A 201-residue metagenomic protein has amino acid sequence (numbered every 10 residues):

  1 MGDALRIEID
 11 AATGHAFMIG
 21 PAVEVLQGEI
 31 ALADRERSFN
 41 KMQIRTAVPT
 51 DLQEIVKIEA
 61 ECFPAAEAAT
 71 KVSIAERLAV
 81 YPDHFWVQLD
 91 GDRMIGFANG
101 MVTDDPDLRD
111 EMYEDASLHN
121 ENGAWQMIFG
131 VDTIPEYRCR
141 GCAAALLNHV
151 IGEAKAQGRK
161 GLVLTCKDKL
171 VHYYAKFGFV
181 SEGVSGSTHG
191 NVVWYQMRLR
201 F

Functional and structural regions predicted by a protein language model:
M1-F39: Conserved glycine-rich phosphate/nucleotide-binding loop and adjacent Mg2+-coordinating catalytic segment
M42-I55: A short beta-loop-alpha structural element at the N-terminal edge of CoA-dependent acyl/N-acetyltransferase catalytic
K57-K71, R77: Helix-loop element at the rim of GNAT/NAT acetyltransferase active sites that forms part of the acceptor-substrate
F85-D90: Cytosolic beta-strand hydrophobic patch enriched in CBS
R93, F97-V131, R138, S187-W194: Conserved acyl-donor/pantetheine-binding loop and adjacent beta-alpha core of acyl/acetyltransferases and related
Y137-H149: Conserved acetyl-CoA pyrophosphate-binding loop and the N-cap/start of the following alpha-helix in GNAT-like
L147, G152-K167: Conserved GNAT acetyl-CoA-binding A-motif
K167-D168, F177, S187-F201: C-terminal "cap" of GNAT-fold acetyltransferases
